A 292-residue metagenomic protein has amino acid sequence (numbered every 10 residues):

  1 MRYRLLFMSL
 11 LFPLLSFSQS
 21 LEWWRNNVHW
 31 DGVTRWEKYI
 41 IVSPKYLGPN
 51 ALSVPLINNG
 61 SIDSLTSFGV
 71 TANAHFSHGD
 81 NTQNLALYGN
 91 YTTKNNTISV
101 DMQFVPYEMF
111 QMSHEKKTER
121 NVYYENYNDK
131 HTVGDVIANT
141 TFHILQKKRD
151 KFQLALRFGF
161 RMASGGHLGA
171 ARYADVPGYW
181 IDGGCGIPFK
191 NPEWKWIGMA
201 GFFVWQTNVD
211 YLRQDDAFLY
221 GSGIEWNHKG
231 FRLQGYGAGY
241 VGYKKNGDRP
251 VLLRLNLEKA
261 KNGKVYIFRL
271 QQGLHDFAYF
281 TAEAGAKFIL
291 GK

Functional and structural regions predicted by a protein language model:
M1-W23: Bacterial Sec-dependent N-terminal signal peptides
R4-S9, N84, L219, L252: Short beta-strand-initiation
Q19-R161, Y179-I181, F231, G235 (+1 more regions): Transmembrane beta-barrel domains of Gram-negative outer membranes and organellar outer membranes
A72-H78, T93-T97, F104-E108, I144 (+7 more regions): Transmembrane beta-strands of outer-membrane beta-barrel pores
H75-Q83, E108, K130-T132, K148 (+4 more regions): Solvent-exposed loop/turn segments connecting transmembrane beta-strands in outer-membrane beta-barrel proteins
Y88-T92, T141-L145, G184-P188, G223-N227 (+2 more regions): Transmembrane beta-barrel domains of outer membrane proteins
S113-E115, R120-N126, Y211-L212, F218-K292: Outer membrane beta-barrel transmembrane domains
A174-G242: Detector for outer-membrane/organellar transmembrane beta-barrel domains, recognizing the amphipathic beta-strand
